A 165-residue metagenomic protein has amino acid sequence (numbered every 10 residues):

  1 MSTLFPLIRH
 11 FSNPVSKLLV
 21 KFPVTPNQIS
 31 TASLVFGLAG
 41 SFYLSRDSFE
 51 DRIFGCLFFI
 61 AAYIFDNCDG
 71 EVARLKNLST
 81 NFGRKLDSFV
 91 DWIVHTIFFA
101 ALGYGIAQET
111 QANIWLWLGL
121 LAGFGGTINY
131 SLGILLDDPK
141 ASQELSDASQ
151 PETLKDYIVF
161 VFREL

Functional and structural regions predicted by a protein language model:
M1-F54, R163-L165: Topogenic membrane-insertion module of multi-pass membrane proteins
M1-S16, S88-L165: A feature for the membrane-embedded catalytic helix bundles of lipid/isoprenoid biosynthetic enzymes
K21, S45-F49, L75-S79, G103-T110 (+1 more regions): Transmembrane helix-loop junctions in multipass membrane proteins, especially transporters and channels
P26, G83, S142-Q143: Secondary-structure transition/capping residues
T31, I53-L57, L116-L120: Hydrophobic alpha-helical transmembrane segments
L34-L38, Y63, G123-T127: Residue-level recognition of pore/gate-forming positions within transmembrane alpha-helices of multi-pass
E50-G103, L132: Acidic (Asp/Glu-rich) catalytic motifs at the cytosolic membrane interface
